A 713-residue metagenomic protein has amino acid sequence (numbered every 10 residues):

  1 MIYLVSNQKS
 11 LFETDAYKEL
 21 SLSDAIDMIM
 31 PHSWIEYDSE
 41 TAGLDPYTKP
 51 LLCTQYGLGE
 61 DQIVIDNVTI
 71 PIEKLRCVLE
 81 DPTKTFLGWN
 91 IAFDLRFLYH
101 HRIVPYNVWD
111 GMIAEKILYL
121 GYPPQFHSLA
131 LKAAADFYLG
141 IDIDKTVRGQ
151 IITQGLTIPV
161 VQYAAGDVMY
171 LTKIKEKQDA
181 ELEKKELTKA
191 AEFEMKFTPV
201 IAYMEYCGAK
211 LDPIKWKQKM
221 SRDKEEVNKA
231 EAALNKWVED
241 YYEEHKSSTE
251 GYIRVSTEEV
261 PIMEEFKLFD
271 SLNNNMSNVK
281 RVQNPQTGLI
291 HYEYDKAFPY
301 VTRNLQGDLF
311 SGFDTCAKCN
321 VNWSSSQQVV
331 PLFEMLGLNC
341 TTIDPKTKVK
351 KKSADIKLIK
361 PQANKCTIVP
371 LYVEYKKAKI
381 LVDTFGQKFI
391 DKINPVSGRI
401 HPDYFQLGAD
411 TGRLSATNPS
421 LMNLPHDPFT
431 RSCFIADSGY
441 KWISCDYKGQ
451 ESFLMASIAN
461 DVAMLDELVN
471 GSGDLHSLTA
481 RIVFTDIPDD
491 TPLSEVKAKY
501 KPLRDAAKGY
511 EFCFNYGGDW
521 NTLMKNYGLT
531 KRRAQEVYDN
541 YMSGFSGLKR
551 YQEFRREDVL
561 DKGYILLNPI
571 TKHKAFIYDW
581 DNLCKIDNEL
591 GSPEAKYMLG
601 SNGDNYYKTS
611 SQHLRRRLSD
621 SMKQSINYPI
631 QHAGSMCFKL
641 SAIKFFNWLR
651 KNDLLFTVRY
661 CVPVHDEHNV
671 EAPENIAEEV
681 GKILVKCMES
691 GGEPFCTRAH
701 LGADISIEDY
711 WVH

Functional and structural regions predicted by a protein language model:
M1-L20, S39-E40, T172-F429, G439-K441 (+7 more regions): Conserved "right-hand" nucleotidyltransferase catalytic core of DNA-directed polymerases
I2-Y17, D45, K49-E183, A191-I201 (+2 more regions): Active-site-proximal helix-loop-helix substrate-binding element of RNase H-like nuclease domains
E19-S33, C77-E80, H426-K441, R650 (+1 more regions): A short acidic-Thr-Gly-centered motif at the start of a beta-strand
W34-Y47, Y447-L454: Short acidic, Gly/Ser-rich segments with clustered Asp/Glu that frequently serve as metal-coordination loops in enzyme
Q55-E60, V64, D403-S494: Function-dense linear segments that define catalytic or interfacial modules in macromolecule-processing proteins
P199-A202, Y206, S397, H401-P402 (+5 more regions): Conserved catalytic core of nucleic-acid polymerases
K318, K388-P395, F434, S444 (+4 more regions): Short, contiguous acidic/charged loop-to-helix segments that flank catalytic cores in large enzymes
V680-M688: Short amphipathic alpha-helices in soluble, non-transmembrane regions that often serve as interface/regulatory elements
